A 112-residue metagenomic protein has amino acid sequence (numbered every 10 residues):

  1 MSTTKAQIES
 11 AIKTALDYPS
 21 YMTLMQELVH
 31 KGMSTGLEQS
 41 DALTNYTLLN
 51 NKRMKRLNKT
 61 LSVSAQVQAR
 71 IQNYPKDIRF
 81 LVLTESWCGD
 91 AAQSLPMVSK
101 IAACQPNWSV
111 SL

Functional and structural regions predicted by a protein language model:
M1-I78, K100-C104: Non-globular targeting/processing and membrane-anchoring segments
F80-T84, V98, P106-L112: Thiol-based oxidoreductase modules, predominantly thioredoxin-like and allied folds used for disulfide exchange
S86-Q93: Conserved redox-active cysteine motifs that mediate thiol-disulfide chemistry, especially di-cysteine Cys-X(1-2)-Cys
